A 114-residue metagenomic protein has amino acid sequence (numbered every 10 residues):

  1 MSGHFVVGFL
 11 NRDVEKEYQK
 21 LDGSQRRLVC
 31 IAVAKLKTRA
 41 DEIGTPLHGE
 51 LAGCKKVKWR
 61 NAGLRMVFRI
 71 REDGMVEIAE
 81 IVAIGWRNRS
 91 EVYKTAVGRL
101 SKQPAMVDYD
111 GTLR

Functional and structural regions predicted by a protein language model:
M1-A32, D108-R114: Arg/Lys-rich, positively charged N-terminal/basic patches that mediate binding to nucleic acids
H4, A62-R65, R69-R114: Enriched for short, Lys/Arg-rich terminal
R12, A52, W86: Residues that form or immediately flank small-molecule/cofactor binding pockets and catalytic motifs
K16, K35, W86-R89: Active-site micro-motifs of SAM-dependent methyltransferase domains
K20-G23, T38, D73: Secondary-structure boundary motif
G23-R26, D41, W86: Alpha-helix boundary/capping and short turn/kink residues
I31, T38, I78: A short beta-strand-loop micro-motif that forms or neighbors metal/cofactor- and ligand-binding patches at active-site
A34-W59: A short, surface-exposed loop/turn module that caps and links secondary-structure elements
